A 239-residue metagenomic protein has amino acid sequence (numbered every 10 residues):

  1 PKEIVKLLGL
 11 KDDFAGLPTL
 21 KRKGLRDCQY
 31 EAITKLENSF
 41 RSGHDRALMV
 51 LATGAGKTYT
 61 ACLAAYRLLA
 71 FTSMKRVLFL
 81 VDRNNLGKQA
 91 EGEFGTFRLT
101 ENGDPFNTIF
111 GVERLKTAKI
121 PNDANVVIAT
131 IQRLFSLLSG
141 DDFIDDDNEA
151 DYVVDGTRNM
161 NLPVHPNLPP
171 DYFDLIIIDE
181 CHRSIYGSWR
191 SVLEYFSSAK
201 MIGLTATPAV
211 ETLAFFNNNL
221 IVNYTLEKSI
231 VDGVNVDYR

Functional and structural regions predicted by a protein language model:
P1-R76, V81-G103, N122-V126, Q132 (+3 more regions): ATP-dependent helicase/translocase motor core
Q29, G54, R83, I128 (+4 more regions): Conserved structural-core and active-site-/substrate-pathway-adjacent residues in large, well-folded domains of enzymes
A64, Q89-F97, T130, S188-Y195 (+2 more regions): Alpha-helical scaffold elements adjacent to nucleotide-binding pockets in ATP/GTP-utilizing enzyme cores
L86, R133, I178-S184, A209-V210: Residues immediately C-terminal
E101-K116: Catalytic cores of enzymes
V112-V127: Conserved motor-coupling elements within RecA-like helicase/translocase cores
D145-I202: SF2 helicase catalytic motif II
R183-Y238: Post-DEXD/H (motif II) to motif III coupling segment of the RecA-like Helicase ATP-binding lobe
